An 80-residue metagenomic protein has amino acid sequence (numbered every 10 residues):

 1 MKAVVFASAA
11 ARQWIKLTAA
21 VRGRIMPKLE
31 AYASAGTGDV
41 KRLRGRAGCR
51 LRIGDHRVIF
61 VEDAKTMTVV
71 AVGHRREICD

Functional and structural regions predicted by a protein language model:
M1-M26, T37-G38, R52-R57, V61-D80: Enriched for short, Lys/Arg-rich terminal
L29: Hydrophobic "lid"/C-terminal helical patch of Rossmann-like NAD(P)-dependent dehydrogenase/epimerase domains
S34: Nucleic-acid endo/exonuclease domains
R42: Basic nucleic-acid-binding interfaces
